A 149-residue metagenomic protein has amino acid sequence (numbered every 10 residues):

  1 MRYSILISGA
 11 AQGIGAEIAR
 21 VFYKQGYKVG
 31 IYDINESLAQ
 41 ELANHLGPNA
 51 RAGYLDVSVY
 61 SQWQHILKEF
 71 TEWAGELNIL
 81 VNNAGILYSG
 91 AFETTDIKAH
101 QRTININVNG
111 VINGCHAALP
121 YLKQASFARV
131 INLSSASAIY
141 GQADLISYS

Functional and structural regions predicted by a protein language model:
M1-G30: Canonical Rossmann dinucleotide-binding motif of NAD(H)/NADP(H)-dependent dehydrogenases/reductases, specifically
Q25-E41: Conserved glycine-rich Rossmann-like NAD(P)H-binding loop of the short-chain dehydrogenase/reductase
E36, G53-H65, I97: The beta1-alpha1 cofactor-binding region of Rossmann-like NAD(H)/NADP(H)-dependent oxidoreductases
N83-Y88: Conserved NAD(P)H cofactor-binding loop of Rossmann-fold oxidoreductase domains
A91-F92, D96-I104: Substrate-binding pocket helix/loop in short-chain dehydrogenase/reductase
C115-H116: A short, exposed helix-loop element centered on a Lys and neighboring polar residues
S135: Residue(s) in the substrate-gating loop at a strand-loop-helix junction that position the organic substrate next
